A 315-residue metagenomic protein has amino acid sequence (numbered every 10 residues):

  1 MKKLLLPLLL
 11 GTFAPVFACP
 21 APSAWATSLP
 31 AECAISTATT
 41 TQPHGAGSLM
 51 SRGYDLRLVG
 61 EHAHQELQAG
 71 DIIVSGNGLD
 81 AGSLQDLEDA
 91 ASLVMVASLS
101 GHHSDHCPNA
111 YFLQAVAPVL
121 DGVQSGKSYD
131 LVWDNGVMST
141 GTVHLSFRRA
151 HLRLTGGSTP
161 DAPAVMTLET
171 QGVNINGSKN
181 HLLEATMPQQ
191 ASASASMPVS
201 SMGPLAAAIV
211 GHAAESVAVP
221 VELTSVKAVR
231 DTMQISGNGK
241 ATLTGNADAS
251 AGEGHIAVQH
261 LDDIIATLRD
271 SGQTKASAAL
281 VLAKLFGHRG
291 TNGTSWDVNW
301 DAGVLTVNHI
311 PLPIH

Functional and structural regions predicted by a protein language model:
M1-L4: Positively charged n-region of N-terminal signal peptides that target proteins for export
L6-P7, A21: Generic detector of short alpha-helix boundary/capping microenvironments and adjacent low-complexity segments
P7-V16: Bacterial N-terminal signal peptides
C19-H315: Glycine-rich, small/hydroxylated-residue low-complexity segments
